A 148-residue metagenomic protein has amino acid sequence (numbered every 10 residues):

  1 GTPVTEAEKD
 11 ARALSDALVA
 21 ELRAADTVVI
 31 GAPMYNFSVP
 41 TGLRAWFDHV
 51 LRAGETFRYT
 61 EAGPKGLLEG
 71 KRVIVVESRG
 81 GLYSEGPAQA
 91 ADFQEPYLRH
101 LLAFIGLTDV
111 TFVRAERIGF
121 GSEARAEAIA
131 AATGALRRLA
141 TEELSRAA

Functional and structural regions predicted by a protein language model:
G1-K9: Aromatic- and Gly/Pro-rich amphipathic surface segment
K9-A91, E95-P96: Helix-loop-strand module that forms the ligand-binding subsite of alpha/beta enzymes
E85-A148: Glycine-rich phosphate/pyrophosphate-binding loop and the adjoining helix
